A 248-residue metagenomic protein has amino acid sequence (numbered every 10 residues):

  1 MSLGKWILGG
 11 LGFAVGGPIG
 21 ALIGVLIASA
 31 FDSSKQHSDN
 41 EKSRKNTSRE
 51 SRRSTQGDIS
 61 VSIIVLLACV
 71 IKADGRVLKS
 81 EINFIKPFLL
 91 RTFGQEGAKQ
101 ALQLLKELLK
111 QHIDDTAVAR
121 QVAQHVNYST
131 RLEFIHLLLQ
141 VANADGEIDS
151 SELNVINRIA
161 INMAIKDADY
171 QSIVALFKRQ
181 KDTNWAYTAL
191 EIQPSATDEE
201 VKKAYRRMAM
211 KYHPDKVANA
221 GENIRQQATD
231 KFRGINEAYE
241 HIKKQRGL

Functional and structural regions predicted by a protein language model:
M1-K72, R76-L248: Small-residue-enriched hydrophobic alpha-helices in membranes
